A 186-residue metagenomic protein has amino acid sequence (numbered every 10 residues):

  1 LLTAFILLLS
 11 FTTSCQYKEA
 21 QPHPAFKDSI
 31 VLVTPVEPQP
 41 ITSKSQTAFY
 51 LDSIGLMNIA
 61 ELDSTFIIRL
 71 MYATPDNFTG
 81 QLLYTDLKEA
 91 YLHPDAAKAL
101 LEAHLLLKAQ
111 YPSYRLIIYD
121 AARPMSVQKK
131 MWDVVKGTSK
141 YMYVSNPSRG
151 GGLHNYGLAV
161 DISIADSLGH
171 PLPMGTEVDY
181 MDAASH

Functional and structural regions predicted by a protein language model:
L1-I6: Sec-dependent signal peptide recognition, specifically the positively charged N-region followed immediately by
F11-S14: C-terminal motif of bacterial Sec signal peptides marking the signal peptidase cleavage site
Q16-A121, V134, T138-H186: Extracytoplasmic cell-surface/polysaccharide-interacting catalytic and binding patches
P124: Segments that shape or occlude catalytic/ligand-binding pockets
V127: Short, well-ordered surface patches within globular domains
K130: Short active-site loop/helix that positions an aromatic residue
